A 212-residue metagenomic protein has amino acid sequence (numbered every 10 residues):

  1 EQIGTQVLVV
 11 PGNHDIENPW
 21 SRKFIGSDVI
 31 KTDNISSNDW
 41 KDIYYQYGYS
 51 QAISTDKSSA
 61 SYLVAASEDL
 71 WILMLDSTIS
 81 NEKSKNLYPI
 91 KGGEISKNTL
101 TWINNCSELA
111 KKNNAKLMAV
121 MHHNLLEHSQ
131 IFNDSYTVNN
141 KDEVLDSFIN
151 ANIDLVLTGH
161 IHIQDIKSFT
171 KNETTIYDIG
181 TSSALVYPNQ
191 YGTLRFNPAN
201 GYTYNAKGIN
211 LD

Functional and structural regions predicted by a protein language model:
Q2-I3, S54-K57, V64-E68, K111-N113 (+3 more regions): Extracellular/periplasmic catalytic domains that process cell-envelope and extracellular macromolecules
Q2-W102: Extended active-site neighborhood of metal-dependent phosphoesterases/phosphodiesterases
V10-P11, G26, I30-Y45, S54-S59 (+3 more regions): Active-site-adjacent helix-turn-beta-strand microarchitecture at beta-sheet edges that either contains or buttresses
N13-E17, T78-N81, H123-E127, I161-D165 (+2 more regions): Solvent-exposed loop/turn segments at secondary-structure junctions within structured extracellular/periplasmic domains
W71-M74, K85-Y177: His/acidic metal-ligating clusters that form di-metal
N197-D212: A short C-terminal boundary segment appended to hydrolase-like catalytic domains
